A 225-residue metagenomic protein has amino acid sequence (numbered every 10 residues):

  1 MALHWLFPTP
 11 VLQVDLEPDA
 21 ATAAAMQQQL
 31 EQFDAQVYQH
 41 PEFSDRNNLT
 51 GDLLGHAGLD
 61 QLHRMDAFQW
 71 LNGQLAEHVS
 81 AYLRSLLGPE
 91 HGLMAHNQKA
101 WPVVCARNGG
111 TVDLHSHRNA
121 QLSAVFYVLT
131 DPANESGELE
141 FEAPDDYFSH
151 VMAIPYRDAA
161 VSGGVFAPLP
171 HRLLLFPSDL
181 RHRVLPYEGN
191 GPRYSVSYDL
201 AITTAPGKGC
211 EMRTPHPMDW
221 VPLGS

Functional and structural regions predicted by a protein language model:
M1-P89, T111: Non-heme Fe(II)/2-oxoglutarate
L12, Q98-A100, L122-A124, Y194-Y198: Hydrophobic residues positioned within well-ordered beta-strands of beta-sheet architectures
A25, Y187, G207-C210: Short conserved micro-motifs at the rims of enzyme active sites and ligand-binding pockets
Q69-Q98, R107-Q121, V128-A133: Active-site region of the double-stranded beta-helix
P102-L175, I202, P206-E211: Catalytic core of non-heme Fe(II) oxygenases with the double-stranded beta-helix
V112-H115, H182-G189: Short beta-strand His + acidic residue motifs that chelate non-heme Fe in jelly-roll/DSBH and cupin folds
R193-S195, D199-S225: Non-heme Fe(II)/2-oxoglutarate
